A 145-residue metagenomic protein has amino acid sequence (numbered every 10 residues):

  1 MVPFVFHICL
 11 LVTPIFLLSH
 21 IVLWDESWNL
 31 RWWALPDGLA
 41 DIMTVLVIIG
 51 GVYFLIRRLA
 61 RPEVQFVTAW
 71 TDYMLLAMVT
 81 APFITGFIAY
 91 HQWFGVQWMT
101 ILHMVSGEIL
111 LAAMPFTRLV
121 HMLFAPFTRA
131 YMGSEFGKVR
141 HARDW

Functional and structural regions predicted by a protein language model:
V2-L23, D37-L59, T71-Y90, V96-W145: Hydrophobic cores of alpha-helical transmembrane segments in multi-pass integral membrane proteins
W28-D37: Membrane-interface segments at the starts/ends of alpha-helical transmembrane spans
L30, V64-Q65, V96-W98: Short secondary-structure boundary micro-motifs
L59-V67: Alpha-helical transmembrane segments
